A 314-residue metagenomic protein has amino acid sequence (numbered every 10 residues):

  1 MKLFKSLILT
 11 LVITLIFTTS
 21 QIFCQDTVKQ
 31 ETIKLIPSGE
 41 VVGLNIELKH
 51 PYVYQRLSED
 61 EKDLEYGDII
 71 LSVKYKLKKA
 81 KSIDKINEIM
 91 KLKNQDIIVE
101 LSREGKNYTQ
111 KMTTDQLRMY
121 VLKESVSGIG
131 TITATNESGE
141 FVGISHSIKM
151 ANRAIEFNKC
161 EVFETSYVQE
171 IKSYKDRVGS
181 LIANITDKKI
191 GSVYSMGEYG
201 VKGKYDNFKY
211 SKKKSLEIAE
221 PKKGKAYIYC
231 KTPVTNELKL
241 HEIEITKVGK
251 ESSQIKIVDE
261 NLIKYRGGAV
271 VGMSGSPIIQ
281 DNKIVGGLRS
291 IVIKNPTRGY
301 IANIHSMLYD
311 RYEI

Functional and structural regions predicted by a protein language model:
K2-C24: Sec-dependent N-terminal signal peptides of Gram-positive bacterial secreted proteins and lipoproteins
F17-P37: Sec-dependent signal peptide cleavage junction
Q25-T32, I86-K123: PDZ-domain C-terminal substructure recognizer with occasional recognition of PDZ-binding tails
L35-Y66, Q254: PDZ/PDZ-like groove recognition
D60-I86, I278-D281, V285-G286: Conserved PDZ fold ligand-binding element
L64-E65, K93, K222, G272 (+1 more regions): Short, well-ordered loop/turn sites that connect or cap secondary structure elements
S72-E104, V292-H305: PDZ domains, with a preference for the canonical peptide-binding region formed by the helix
R103, T113-G267, V271, Q280-D281 (+2 more regions): Serine endopeptidase catalytic core focused on the charge-relay Asp
